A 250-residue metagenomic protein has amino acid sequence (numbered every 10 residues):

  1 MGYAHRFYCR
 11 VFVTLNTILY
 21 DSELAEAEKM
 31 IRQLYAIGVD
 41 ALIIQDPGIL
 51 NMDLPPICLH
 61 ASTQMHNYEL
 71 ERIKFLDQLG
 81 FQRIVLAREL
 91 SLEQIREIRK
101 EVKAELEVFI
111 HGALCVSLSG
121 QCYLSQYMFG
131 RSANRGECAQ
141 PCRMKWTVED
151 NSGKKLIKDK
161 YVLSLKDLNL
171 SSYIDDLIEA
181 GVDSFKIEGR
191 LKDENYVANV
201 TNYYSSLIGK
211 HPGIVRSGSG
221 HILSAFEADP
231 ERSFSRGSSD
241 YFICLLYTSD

Functional and structural regions predicted by a protein language model:
M1-T17, D21-Y35, I43-Q45, C58-H60 (+2 more regions): Surface-exposed amphipathic alpha-helical tracts and adjacent flexible/coil segments at the periphery of soluble enzymes
T17, P47-I49, M65-N67: Short glycine-enriched loops at secondary-structure junctions
L50-L54: Short active-site loop/helix that positions an aromatic residue
Y68-R72: Short, glycine/polar-rich helix-capping loops at beta-to-alpha or helix-loop-helix junctions that flank or form
